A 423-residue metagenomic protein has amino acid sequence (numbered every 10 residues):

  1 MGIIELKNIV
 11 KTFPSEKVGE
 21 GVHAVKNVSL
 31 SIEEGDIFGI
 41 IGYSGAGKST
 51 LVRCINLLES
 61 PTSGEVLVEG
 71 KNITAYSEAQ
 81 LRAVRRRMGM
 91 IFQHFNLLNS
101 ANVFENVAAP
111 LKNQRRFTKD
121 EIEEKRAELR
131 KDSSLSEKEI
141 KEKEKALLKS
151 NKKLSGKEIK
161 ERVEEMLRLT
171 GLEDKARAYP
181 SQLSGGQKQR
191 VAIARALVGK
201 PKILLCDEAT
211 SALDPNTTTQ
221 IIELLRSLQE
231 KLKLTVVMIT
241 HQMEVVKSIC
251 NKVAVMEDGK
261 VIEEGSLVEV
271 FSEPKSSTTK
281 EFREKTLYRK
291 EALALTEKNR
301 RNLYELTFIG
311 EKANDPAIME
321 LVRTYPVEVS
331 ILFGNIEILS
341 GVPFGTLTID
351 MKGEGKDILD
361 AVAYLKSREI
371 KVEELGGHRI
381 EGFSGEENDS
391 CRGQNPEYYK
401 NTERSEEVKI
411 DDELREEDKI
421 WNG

Functional and structural regions predicted by a protein language model:
G19, I73-G89, N113, L154-E161 (+1 more regions): ABC ATPase NBD coupling module
I41-Y43: The feature captures the beta-strand-to-loop junction immediately N-terminal to the Walker
N56: Helix-to-loop junction immediately C-terminal to a conserved catalytic motif
G64-N72, D120, E124: Conserved ABC transporter NBD signature motif
A178-S181, G199: Conserved signature/switch motifs of ABC ATPase nucleotide-binding domains
